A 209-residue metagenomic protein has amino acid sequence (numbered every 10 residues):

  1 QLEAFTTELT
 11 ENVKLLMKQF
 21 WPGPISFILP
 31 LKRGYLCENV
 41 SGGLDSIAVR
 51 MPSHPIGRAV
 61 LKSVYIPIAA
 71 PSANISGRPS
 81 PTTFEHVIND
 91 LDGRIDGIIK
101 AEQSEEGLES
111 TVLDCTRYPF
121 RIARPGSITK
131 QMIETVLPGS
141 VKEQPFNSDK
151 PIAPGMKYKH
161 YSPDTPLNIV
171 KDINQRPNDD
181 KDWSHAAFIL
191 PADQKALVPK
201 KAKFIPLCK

Functional and structural regions predicted by a protein language model:
Q1-K209: Active-site-adjacent structural elements in enzyme catalytic cores
